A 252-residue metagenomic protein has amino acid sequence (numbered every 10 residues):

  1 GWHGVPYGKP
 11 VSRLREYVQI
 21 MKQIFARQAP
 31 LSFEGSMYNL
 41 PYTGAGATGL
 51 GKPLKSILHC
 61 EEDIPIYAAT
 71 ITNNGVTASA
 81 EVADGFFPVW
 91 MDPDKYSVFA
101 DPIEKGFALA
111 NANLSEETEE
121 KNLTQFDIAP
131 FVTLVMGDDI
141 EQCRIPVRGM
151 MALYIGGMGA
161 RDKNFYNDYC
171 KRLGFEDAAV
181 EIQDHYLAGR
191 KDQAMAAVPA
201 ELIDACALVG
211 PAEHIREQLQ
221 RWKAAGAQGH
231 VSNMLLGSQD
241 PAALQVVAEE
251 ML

Functional and structural regions predicted by a protein language model:
G1-L252: Active-site-adjacent structural elements that line small-molecule/cofactor binding pockets in enzymes
